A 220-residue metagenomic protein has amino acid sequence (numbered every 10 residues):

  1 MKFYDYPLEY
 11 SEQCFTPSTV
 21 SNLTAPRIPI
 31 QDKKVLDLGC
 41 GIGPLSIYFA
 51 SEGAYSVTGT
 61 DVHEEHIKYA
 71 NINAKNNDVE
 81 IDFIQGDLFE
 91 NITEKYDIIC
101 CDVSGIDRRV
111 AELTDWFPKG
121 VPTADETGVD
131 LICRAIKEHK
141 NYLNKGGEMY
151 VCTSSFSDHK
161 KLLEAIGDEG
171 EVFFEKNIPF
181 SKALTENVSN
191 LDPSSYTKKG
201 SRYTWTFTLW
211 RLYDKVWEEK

Functional and structural regions predicted by a protein language model:
M1-E52, D192-E219: SAM-dependent Rossmann-like transferase core, predominantly class I methyltransferases with a strong bias toward
L8, I81-F83, G170: Generic structural signal for residues in well-ordered beta-strands
P17-I92, I98-R109: Conserved SAM/SAH cofactor-binding pocket of Class I
P29-I30, T93, N144, G167: Short conserved AdoMet
N71, A111-T114, L162-E164: Short amphipathic alpha-helical segments
C101-L131: Mobile active-site "lid"/loop adjacent to the S-adenosyl-L-methionine
D130-T185: Conserved Class I SAM-dependent methyltransferase catalytic core
A183-P193: Short, surface-exposed amphipathic charged segments that create phosphate/polyanion-binding patches used for binding
